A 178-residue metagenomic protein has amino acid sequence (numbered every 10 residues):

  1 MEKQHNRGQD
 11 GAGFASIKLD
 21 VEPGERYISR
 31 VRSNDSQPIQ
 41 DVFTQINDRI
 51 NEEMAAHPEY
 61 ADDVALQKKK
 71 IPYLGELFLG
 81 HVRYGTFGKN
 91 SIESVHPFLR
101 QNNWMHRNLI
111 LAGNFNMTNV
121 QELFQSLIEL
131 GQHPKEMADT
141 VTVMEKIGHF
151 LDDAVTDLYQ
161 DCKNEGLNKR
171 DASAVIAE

Functional and structural regions predicted by a protein language model:
M1-E178: Conserved short alpha-helical segments that host acidic/polar catalytic motifs at enzyme active sites
